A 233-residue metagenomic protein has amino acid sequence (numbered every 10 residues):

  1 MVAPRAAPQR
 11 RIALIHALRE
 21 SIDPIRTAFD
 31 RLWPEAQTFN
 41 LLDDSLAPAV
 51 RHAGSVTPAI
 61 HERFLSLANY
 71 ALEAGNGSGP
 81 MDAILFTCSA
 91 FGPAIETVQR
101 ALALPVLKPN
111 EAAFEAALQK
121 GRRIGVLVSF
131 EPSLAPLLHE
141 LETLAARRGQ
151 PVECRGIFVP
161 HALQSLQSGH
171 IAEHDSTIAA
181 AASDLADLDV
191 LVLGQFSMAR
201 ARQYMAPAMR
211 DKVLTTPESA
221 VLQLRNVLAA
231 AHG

Functional and structural regions predicted by a protein language model:
M1-G233: Non-catalytic structural scaffold of enzyme domains
